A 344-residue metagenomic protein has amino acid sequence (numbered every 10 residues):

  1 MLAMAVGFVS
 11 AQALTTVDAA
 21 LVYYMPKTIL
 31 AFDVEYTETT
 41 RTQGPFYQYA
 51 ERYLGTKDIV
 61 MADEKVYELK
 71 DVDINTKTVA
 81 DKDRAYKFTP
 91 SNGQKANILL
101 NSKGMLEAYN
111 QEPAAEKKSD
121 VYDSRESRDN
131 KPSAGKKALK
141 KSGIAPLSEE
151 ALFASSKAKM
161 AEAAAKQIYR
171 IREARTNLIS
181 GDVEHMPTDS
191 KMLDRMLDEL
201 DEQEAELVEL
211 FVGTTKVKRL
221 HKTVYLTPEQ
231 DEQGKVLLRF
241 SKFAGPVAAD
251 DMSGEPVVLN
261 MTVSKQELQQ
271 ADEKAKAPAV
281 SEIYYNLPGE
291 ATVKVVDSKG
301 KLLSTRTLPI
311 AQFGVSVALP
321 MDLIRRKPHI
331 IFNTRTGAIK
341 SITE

Functional and structural regions predicted by a protein language model:
M1-G7: Bacterial N-terminal signal peptides
Q12-E344: N-terminal amphipathic/basic membrane-interacting segments and domains, especially the gasdermin N-terminal
